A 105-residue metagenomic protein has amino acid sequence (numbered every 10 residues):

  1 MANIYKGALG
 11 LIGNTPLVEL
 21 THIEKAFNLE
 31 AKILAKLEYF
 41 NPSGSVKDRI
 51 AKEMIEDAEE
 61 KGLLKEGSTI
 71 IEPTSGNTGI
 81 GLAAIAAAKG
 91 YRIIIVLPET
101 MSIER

Functional and structural regions predicted by a protein language model:
M1-R105: PLP-dependent amino-acid enzyme catalytic core
